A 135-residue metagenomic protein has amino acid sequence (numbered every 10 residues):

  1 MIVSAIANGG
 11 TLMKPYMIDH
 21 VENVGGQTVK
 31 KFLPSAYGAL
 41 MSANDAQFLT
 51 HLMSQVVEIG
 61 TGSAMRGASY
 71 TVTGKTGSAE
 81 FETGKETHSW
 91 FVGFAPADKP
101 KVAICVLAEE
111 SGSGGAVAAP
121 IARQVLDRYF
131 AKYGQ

Functional and structural regions predicted by a protein language model:
M1-A36, N44, M53-Q135: Active-site beta-strand/loop architecture of penicillin-binding DD-peptidases
